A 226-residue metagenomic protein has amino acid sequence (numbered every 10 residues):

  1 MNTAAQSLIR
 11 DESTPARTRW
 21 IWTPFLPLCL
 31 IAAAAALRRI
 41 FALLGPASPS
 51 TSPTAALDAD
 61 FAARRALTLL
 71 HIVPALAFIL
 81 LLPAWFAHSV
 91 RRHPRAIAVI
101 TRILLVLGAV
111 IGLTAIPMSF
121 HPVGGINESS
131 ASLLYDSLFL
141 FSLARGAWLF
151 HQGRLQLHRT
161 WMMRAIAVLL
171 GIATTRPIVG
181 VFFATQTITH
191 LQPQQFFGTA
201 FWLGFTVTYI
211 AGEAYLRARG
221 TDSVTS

Functional and structural regions predicted by a protein language model:
N2-S226: Alpha-helical membrane insertion/targeting regions
